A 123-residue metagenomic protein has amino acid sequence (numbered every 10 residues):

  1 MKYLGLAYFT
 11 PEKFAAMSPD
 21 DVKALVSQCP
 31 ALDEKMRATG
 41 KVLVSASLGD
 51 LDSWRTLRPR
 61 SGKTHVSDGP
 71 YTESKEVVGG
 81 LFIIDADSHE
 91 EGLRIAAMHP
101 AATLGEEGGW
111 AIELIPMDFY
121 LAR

Functional and structural regions predicted by a protein language model:
M1-R123: Conserved, structured core segments of small domains
